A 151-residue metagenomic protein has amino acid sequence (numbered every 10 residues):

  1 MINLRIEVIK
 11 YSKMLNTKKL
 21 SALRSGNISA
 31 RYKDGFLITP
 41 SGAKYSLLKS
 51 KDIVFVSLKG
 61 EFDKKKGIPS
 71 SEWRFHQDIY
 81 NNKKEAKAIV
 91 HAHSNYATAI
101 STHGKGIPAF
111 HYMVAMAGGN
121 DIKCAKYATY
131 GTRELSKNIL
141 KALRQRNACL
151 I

Functional and structural regions predicted by a protein language model:
M1-I151: Glycine-rich flexible loops
